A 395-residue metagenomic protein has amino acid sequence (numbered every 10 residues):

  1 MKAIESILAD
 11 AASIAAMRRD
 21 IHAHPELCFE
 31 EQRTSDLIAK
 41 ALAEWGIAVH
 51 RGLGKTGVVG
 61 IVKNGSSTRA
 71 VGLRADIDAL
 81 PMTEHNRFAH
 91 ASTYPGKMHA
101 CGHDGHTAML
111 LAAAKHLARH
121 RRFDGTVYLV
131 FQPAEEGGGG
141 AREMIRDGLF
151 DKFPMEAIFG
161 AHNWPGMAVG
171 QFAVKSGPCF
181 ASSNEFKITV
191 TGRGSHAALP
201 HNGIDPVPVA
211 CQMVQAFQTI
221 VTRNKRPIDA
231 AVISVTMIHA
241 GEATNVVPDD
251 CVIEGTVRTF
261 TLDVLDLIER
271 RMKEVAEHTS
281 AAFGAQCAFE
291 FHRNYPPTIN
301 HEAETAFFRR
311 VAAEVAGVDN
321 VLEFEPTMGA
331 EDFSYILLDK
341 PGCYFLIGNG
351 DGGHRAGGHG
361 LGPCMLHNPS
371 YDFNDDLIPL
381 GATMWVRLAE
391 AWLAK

Functional and structural regions predicted by a protein language model:
M1-H99, D104, A108-L111, K115-F123: Acidic/His- and Gly-rich active-site-bordering loop/insert found across diverse amide/peptide-bond hydrolases
I14-A15, C28, S35-A39, L110 (+6 more regions): Hydrophobic face of alpha-helices
I21, G60, L73, H103 (+8 more regions): Divalent metal-coordination and catalytic microenvironments
H50, Y128-V130, A288: A structural signal for isolated positions on well-ordered beta-strands in alpha/beta enzyme cores
V58-V59, L80-M82, N86-M98, D104-G105 (+2 more regions): Histidine/acidic-residue-rich, glycine-tolerant segments that coordinate divalent metal ions
R74, T83, F186, F345-N349: Non-cysteine beta-strand/loop elements that form the S-adenosyl-L-methionine
C211-K395: Metal-dependent amide/peptide-bond hydrolase catalytic core, centered on the "pita-bread" metallohydrolase fold
